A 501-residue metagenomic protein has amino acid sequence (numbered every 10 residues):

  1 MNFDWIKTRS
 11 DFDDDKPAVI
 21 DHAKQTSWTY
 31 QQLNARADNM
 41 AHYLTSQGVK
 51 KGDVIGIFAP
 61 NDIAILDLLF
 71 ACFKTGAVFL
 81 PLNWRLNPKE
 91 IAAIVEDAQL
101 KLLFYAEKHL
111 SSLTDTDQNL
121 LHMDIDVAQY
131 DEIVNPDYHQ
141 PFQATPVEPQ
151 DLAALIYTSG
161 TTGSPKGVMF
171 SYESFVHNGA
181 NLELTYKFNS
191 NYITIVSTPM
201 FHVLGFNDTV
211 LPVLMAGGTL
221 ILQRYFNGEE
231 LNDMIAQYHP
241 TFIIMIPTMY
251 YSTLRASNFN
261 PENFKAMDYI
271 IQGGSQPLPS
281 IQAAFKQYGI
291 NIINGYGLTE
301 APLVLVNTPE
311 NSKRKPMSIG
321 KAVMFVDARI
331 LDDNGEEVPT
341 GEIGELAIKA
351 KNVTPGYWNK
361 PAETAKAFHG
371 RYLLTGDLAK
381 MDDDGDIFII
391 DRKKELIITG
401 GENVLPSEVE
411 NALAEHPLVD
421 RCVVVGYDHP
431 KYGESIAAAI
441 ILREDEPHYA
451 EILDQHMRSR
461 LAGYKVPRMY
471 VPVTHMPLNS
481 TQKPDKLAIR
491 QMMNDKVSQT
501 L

Functional and structural regions predicted by a protein language model:
D14-D15, H139-Y157, S164, K187-I193: Conserved pre-ATP/AMP-binding loop-to-beta segment of ANL
S27-Q31, A153-H177: Conserved AMP-binding A3 loop
H42-L86: Conserved AMP-binding/adenylate-forming
L86, L103, A350, P355-G356 (+4 more regions): AMP-binding/adenylate-forming catalytic core of the ANL superfamily
K108-P149: ANL superfamily adenylate-forming
V176-I193, F201-F242, S252, A256: Conserved AMP-binding/adenylation subdomain of ANL enzymes
P240-M245, L254-R314, D327: Gly/Ser/Thr-rich phosphate-binding loop
A322-F325, E336-A367, E402-V404: Conserved ATP/PPi-binding loop(s) of AMP-dependent carboxylate-activating enzymes
